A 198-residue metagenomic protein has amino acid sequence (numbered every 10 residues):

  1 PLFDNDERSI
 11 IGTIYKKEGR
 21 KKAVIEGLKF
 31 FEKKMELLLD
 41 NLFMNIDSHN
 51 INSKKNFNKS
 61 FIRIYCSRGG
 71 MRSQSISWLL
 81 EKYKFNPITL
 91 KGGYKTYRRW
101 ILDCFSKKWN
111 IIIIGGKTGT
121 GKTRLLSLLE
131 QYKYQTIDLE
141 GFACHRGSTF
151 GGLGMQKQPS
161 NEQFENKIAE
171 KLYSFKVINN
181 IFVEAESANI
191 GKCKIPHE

Functional and structural regions predicted by a protein language model:
P1-N50: Positively charged, proline/Ser/Thr-rich regional signature most characteristic of the Rhodanese/CDC25-like
E7-T13, Y97-I101, R146-G152: Short, charged, surface-exposed secondary-structure boundary motifs
K29-L90: Catalytic cysteine-centered active loop of the rhodanese-like fold, especially the PTP/DSP P-loop
K55-N58, D103-W109: Phosphate-binding P-loop
M71-R72, I112-E130: Glycine-rich phosphate-binding P-loop
S77-L80, R124-Q135: A conserved segment at the C-terminal end of the G1
E81-R98, D138-A143: A short glycine-rich beta-strand->turn/loop micro-motif centered on a GG-aromatic cluster
Y132-H197: Conserved nucleotide-sensing/catalytic segment adjacent to the nucleotide-binding pocket in NTP-handling enzymes
